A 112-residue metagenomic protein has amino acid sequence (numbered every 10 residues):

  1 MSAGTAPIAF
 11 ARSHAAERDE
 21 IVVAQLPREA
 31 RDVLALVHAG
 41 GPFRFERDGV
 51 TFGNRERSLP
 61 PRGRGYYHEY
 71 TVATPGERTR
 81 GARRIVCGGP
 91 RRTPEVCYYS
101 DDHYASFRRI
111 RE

Functional and structural regions predicted by a protein language model:
M1-I8: C-terminal segment of classical bacterial N-terminal signal peptides
A9-P60: N-terminal secretory signal peptides
G41-E112: Functional cores of ribonucleases/endoribonucleases
